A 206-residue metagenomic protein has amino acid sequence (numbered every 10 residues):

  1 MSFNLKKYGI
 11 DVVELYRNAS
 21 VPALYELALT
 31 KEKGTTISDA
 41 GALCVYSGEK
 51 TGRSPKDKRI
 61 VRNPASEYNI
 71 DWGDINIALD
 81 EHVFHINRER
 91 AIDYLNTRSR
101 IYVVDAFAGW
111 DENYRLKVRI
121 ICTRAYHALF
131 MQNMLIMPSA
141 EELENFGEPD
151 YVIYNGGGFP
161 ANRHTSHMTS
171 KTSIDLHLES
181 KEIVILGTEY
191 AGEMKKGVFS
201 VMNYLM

Functional and structural regions predicted by a protein language model:
M1-L205: A noncatalytic interaction/capping subdomain that flanks phosphate/NTP-handling catalytic cores
